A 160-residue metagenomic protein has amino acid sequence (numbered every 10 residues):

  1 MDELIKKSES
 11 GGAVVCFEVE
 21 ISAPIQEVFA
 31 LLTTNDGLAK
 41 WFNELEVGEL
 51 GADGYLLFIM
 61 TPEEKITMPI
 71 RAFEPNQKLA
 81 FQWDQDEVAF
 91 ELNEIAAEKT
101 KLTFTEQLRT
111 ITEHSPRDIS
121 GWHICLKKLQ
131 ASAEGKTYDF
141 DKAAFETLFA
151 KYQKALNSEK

Functional and structural regions predicted by a protein language model:
M1-L45: Hydrophobic ligand-binding cavity/cleft-lining segments
K7-G12, E49-A52, A72-E74, E94-E98: Short, ordered beta-strand-loop transition motifs
V14-E18, K65, K99-K101: Intrinsic-disorder/low-complexity, polar/charged segments enriched in Ser/Thr/Lys/Arg/Asp/Glu/Gln
E20, D36-Q85: Glycine-rich portal/gate segments that line the openings of hydrophobic small-molecule binding cavities
V28-F29, L38, I70, L102 (+2 more regions): Hydrophobic pocket/interface hotspot
T33-T34, A131-G135: Residues at helix-coil transition
A80-A133: Beta-strand/loop substructures that line and gate deep hydrophobic ligand-binding cavities in soluble
A133-K160: Short, highly charged C-terminal tails/helix-capping segments
